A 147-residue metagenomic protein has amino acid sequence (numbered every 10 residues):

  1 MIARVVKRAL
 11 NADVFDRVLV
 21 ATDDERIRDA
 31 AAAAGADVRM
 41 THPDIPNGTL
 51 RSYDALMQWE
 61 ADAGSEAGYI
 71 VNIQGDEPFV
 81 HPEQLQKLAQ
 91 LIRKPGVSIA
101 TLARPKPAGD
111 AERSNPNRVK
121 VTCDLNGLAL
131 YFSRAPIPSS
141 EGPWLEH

Functional and structural regions predicted by a protein language model:
M1-A21: N-terminal glycine-rich phosphate-binding loop and ensuing alpha1 helix
V6-K7, M57, R93: Solvent-exposed alpha-helix faces
R8, D23, I70, V97-L102: Structured catalytic cores of enzymes that bind and process phosphorylated ligands/cofactors
L10-D13, D62, I92: Structural motif
F15, S65-A67, K94-S98: Short, high-confidence coil segments that cap the C-terminus of an alpha-helix and link into the following beta-strand
L19, E25-I73, E77-Q90: Short phosphate-binding loop-to-helix
V80-H147: Conserved core of the sugar-phosphate nucleotidyltransferase
